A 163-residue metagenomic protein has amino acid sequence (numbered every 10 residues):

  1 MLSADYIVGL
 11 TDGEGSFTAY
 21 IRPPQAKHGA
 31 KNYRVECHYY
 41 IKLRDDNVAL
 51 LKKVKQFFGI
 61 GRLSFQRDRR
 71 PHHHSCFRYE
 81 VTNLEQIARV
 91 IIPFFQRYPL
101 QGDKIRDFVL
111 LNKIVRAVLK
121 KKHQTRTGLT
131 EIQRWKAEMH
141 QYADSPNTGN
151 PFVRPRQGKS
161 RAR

Functional and structural regions predicted by a protein language model:
M1-R163: Sequence-level preference for short, compositionally simple segments enriched in small aliphatic or small polar residues
